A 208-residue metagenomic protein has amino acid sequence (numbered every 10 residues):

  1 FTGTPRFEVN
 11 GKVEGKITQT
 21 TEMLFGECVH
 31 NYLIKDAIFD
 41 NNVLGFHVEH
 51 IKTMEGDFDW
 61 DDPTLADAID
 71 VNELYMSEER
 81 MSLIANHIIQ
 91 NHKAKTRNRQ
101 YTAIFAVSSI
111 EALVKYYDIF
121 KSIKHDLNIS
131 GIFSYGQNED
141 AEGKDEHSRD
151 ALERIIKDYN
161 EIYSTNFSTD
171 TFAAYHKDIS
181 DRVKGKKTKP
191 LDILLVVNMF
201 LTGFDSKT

Functional and structural regions predicted by a protein language model:
T2-T4, H47-H50, V107, Y117 (+3 more regions): Glycine-rich, histidine-containing beta strand-loop boundary motifs that form or position
G3-R6, K93, K184, F204-D205: Hydrophobic alpha-helix feature that most strongly marks membrane-spanning transmembrane helices and their immediate
T4-E8, K52-G56, I110-A112, Y135-E139 (+1 more regions): Conserved nucleotide-binding/hydrolysis micro-motifs of P-loop NTPases
N10-Y101, Y117-K124: Interdomain helical connector at the RecA1-RecA2 junction of SF1/SF2 helicase-like NTPases
N72-I193: Conserved C-terminal RecA-like helicase domain
K186-T202, T208: Conserved two-lobed SF2 helicase motor
